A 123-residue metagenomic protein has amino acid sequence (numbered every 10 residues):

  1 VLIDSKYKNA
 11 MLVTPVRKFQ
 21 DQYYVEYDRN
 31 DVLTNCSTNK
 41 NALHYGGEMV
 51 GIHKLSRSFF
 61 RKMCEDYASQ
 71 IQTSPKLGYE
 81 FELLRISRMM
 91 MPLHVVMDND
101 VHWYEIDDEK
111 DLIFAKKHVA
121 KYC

Functional and structural regions predicted by a protein language model:
V1-R29: Conserved beta-loop-beta/alpha segment of the NTase-like Rossmann-fold superfamily that binds/positions NTPs
F19, F60-K62, D111-I113: Short, acidic Gly/Pro/Ser/Thr-rich loop/turn segments
D21-Y23, W103-D108: Short, solvent-exposed polar/charged micro-motifs at secondary-structure junctions
E26-D28, K54-L55, I106-D107: Short beta-strand-to-turn element immediately C-terminal to the catalytic PLP-Schiff-base lysine in fold type I
V32-H102, H118-C123: Catalytic-core segments of class I nucleotidyltransferases/pyrophosphorylases that form NMP-activated intermediates
D107-C123: Short, basic/aromatic-enriched C-terminal tail that caps enzymatic domains
